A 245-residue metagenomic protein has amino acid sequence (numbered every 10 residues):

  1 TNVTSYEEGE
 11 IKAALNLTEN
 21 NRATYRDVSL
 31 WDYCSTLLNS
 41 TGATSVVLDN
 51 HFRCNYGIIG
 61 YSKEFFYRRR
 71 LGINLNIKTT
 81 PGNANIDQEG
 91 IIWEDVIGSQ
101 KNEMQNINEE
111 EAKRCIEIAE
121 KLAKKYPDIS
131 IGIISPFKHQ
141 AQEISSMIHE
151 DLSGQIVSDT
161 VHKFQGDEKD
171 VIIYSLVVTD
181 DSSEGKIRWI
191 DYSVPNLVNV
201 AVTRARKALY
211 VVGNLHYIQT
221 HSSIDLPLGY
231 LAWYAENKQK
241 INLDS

Functional and structural regions predicted by a protein language model:
T1-S245: Conserved helicase motor core of SF1/SF2 NTP-dependent helicases
